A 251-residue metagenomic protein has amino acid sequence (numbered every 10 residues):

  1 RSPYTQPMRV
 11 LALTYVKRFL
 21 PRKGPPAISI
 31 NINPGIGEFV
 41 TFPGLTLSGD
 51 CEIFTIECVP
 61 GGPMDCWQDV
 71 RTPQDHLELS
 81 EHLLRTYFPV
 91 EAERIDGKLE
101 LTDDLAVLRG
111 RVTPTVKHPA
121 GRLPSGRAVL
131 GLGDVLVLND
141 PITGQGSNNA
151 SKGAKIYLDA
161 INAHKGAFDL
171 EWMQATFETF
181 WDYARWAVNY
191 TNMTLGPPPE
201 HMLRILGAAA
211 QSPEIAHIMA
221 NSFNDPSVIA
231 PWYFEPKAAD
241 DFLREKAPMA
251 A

Functional and structural regions predicted by a protein language model:
R1, G126, T143-N162: A short alpha/beta connector and helix-capping loop motif
R1-N31: Central beta-strand plus flanking loop segment that forms part of the substrate or channel wall within the catalytic
F19-G24, V90, T176-T179, A184: Extended charged low-complexity segments that act as oligomerization/scaffolding linkers
I30-R109: Conserved FAD/dinucleotide-binding core of flavoprotein oxidoreductases
V70, L136-P141, Q145-S147: Short helix/strand-bridging catalytic loops that position acidic/His residues to coordinate divalent metals and engage
H82-T86, G97-L101, G144, G153 (+1 more regions): Intrinsically disordered, low-complexity segments enriched in Gly and acidic/Ser/Thr residues that form flexible
D104, T143-G144, L158-A251: C-terminal helical "tail/cap" subdomain of flavin- and related membrane-associated enzymes
L108-V137, P141: FAD-binding beta-loop-beta segment adjacent to the flavin cofactor pocket
